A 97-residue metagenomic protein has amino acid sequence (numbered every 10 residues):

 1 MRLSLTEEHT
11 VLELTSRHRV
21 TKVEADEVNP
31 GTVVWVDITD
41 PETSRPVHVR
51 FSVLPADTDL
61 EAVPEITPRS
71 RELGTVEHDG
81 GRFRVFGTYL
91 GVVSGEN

Functional and structural regions predicted by a protein language model:
M1-T10, T15, T21-T32, I38-N97: Detector for the mature cores of small, proteolytically processed and post-translationally modified peptide effectors
